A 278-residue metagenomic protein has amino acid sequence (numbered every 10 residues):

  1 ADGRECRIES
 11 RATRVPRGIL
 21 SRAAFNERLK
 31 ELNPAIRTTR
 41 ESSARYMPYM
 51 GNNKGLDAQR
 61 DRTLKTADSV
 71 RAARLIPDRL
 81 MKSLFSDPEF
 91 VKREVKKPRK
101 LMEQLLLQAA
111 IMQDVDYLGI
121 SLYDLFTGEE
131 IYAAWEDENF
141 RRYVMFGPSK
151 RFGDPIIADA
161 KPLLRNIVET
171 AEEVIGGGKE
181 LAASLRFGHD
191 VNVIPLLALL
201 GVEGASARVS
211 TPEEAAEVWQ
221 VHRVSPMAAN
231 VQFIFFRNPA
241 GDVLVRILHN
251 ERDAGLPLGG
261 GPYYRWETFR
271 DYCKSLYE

Functional and structural regions predicted by a protein language model:
A1-S184, G188-E278: Signature for phosphate-centric chemistry
